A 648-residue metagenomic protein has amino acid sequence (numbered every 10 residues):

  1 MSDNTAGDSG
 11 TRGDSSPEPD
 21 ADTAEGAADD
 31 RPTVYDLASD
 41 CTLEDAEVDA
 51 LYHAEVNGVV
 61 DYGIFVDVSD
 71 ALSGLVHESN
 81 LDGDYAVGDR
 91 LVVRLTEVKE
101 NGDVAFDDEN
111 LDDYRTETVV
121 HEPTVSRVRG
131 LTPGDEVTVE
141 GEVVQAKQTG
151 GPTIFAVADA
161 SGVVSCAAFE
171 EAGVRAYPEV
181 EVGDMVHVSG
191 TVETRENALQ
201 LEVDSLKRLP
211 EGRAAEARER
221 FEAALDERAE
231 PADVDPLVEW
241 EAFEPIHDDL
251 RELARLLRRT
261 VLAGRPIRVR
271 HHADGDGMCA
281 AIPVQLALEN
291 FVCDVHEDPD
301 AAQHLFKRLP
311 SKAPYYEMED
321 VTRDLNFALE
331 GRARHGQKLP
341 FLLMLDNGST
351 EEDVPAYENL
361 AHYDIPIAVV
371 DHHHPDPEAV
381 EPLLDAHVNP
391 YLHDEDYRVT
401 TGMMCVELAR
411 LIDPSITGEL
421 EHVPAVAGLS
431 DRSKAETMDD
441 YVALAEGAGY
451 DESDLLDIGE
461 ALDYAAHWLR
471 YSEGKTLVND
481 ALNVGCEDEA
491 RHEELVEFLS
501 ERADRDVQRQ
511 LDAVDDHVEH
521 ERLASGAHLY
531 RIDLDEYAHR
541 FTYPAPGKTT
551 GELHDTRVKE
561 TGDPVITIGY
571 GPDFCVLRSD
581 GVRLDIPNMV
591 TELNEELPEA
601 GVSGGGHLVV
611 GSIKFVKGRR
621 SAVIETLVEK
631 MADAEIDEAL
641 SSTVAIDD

Functional and structural regions predicted by a protein language model:
M1-Q145, T149-I154, D159-A172, L199-E202: Single-stranded RNA-binding regions, centering on S1/OB-family and related RNA-binding modules
V56, G134-Q145, E181-E193, G605: OB-fold and OB-like beta-barrel modules that bind single-stranded nucleic acids
H77, V163-S165, A386-D394, F574-R578 (+1 more regions): Short beta-alpha connecting loops at secondary-structure transitions that line or flank enzyme active sites
A167-E170, G275-D276, N290-A368, P375-E378: N-terminal small/polar loop signature for handling phosphorylated ligands or for N-terminal nucleophile
A176, R218-V269, G277, L286-N290: An N-terminal, well-structured beta->alpha segment
A229-W240, D300-L309, R531: Gly-rich Lys/Arg/Thr-decorated short loops/hinges at beta-loop-alpha junctions or inter-strand turns that position
L262-R268, D274-G277, P377-D535, G551-H554: A structured phosphate/pyrophosphate-recognition subdomain
P414, L529-D648: Glycine-rich, acidic loop segments that terminate in or are immediately followed by a histidine
